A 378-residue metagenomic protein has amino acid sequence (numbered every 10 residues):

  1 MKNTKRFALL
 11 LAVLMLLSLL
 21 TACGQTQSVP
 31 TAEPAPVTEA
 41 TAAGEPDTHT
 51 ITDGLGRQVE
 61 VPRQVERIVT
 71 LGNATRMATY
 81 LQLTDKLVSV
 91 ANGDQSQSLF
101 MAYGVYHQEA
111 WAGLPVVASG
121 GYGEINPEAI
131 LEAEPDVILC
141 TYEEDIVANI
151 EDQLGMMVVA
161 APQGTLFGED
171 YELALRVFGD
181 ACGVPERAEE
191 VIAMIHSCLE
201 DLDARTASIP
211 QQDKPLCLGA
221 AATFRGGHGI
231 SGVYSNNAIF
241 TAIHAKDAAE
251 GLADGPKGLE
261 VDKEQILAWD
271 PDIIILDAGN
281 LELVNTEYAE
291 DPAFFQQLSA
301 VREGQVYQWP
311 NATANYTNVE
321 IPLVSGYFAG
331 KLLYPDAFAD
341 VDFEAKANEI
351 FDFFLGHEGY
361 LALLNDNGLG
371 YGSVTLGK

Functional and structural regions predicted by a protein language model:
M1-L10: Bacterial N-terminal signal peptides that target proteins for export
S18-A22: C-terminal motif of bacterial Sec signal peptides marking the signal peptidase cleavage site
G24-Q27: Bacterial signal peptide processing site
A32-R57, V61-P62: N-terminal low-complexity, Pro/Thr/Ser-rich intrinsically disordered segments that act as propeptides or flexible
I51, Q58, V147-G226, A249-E250 (+2 more regions): Extracytoplasmic substrate-binding proteins
L71, T75-A133, V137-L139, A248: A short, structured surface patch at a secondary-structure boundary
V117-Y122, N126-E143, M156, D262-G279: Proline-aspartate-enriched helix->loop->beta-strand connector
G229-K257: Alpha-helical, coiled-coil/dimerization segments enriched in small aliphatic residues
